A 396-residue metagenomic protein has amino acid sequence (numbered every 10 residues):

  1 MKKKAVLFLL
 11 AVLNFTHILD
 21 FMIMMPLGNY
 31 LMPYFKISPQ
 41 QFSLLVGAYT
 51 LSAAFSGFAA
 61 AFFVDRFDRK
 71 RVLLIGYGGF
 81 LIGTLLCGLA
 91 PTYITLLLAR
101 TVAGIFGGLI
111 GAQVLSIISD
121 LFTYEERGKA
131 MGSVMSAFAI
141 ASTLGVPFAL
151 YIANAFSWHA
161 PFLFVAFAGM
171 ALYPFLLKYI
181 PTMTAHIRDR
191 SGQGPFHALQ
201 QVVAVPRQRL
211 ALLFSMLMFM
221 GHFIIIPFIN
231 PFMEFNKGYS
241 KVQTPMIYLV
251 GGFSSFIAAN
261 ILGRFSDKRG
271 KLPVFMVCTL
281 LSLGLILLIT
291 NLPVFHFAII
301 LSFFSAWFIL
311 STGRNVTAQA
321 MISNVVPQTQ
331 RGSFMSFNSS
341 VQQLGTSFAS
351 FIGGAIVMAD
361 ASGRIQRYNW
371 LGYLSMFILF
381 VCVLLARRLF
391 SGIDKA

Functional and structural regions predicted by a protein language model:
M24-M25, Q208-L249: Extracytoplasmic gate region of multi-pass secondary transporters
K36, D68, L89-T95, G238 (+1 more regions): Helix-breaking motifs and short loop linkers at transmembrane-helix boundaries and internal kinks in secondary membrane
F55-I94: Conserved MFS/SLC helix-loop-helix module at the cytosolic interface between two early adjacent transmembrane helices
A99-A137: Cytoplasmic helix-loop-helix junction between adjacent transmembrane helices in 12-TM secondary transporters
Y124, S133-I180: Helix-loop-helix hairpin linking two adjacent transmembrane segments in secondary transporters
N154-A166, V357-I378: A membrane-interface helix-boundary motif in multi-pass transporters
P181-L213: Juxtamembrane intracellular "pre-TM" segments in multi-pass secondary transporters
L272-A318: C-terminal transmembrane helical hairpin of 12-TM major facilitator-type secondary transporters
